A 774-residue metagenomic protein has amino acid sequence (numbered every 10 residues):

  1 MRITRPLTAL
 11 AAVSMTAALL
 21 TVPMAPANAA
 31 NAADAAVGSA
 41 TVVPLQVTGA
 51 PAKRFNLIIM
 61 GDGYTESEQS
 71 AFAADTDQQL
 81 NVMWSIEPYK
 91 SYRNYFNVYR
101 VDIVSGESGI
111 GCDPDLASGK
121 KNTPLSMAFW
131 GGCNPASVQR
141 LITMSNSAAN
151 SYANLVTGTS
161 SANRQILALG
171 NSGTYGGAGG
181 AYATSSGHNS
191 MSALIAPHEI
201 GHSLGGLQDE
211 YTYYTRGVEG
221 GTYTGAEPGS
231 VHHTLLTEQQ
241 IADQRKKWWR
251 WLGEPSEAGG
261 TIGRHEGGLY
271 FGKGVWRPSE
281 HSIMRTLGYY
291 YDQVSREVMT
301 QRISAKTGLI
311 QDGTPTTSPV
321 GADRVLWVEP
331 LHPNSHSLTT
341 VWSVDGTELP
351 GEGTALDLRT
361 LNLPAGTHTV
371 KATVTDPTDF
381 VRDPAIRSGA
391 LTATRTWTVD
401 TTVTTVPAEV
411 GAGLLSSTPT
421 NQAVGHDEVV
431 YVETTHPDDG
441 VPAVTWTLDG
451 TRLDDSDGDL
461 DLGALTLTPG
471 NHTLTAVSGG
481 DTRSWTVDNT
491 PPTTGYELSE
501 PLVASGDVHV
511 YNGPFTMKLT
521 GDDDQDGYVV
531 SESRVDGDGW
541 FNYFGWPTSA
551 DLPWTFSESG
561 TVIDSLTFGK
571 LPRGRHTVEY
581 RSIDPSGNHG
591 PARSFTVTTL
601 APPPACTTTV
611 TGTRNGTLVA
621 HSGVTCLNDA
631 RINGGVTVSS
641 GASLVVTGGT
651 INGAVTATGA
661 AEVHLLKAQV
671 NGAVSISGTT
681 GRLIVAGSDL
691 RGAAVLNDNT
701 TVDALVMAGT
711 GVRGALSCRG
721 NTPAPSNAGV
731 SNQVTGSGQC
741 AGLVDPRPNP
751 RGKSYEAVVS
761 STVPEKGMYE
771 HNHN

Functional and structural regions predicted by a protein language model:
M1-A30: Secretory targeting and sorting signals
N31-N154, G187, F380: Propeptide-to-catalytic entry region of secreted or membrane-anchored zinc metalloproteases
A71-F72, G176-P197: Short pre-active-site segment immediately N-terminal to the catalytic Zn-binding motif
G109-C112, S147-S186: Catalytic zinc-binding patch centered on the HExxH motif and its immediate surroundings that defines zinc-dependent
L194-E210: Active-site recognition of the HExxH zinc-binding catalytic motif
Y211-D357, H368-P419, A423, P437-D438 (+1 more regions): Replace "(M1/M4/M9/M12/WLM)" with "(e.g., M1/M4/M8/M9/M12/M26/WLM)" and add "not limited to" to clarify scope
T314-E329, D379-T451, D455, D459-P602: Low-complexity, disordered linker/stalk regions enriched in Pro/Thr/Ser/Gly
A601-E756, Y769-N772: Extended beta-solenoid/beta-helix repeat architectures
